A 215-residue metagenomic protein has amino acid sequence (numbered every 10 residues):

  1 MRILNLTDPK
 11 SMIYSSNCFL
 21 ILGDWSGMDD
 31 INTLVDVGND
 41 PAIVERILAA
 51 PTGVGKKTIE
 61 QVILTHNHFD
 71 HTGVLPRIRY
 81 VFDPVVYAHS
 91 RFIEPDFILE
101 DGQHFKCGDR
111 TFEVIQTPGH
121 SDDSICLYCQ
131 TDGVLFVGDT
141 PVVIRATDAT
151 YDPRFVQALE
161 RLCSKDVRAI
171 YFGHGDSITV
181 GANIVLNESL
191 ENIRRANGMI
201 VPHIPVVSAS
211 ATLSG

Functional and structural regions predicted by a protein language model:
M1, R91, Q103, R110 (+1 more regions): Well-ordered beta-strand scaffold positions
M1-A49, I125-T140: Conserved beta-strand hairpin/beta-sheet module of binuclear metal-dependent hydrolase folds, prominently
P9, S90-E94, T140-V142: Short, acidic/turn-prone active-site loops that include or flank metal/cofactor- and phosphate-binding residues
S15, E94-E100, R145-A149: Short, charged, surface-exposed secondary-structure boundary motifs
I31-N32, G38-G108: Active-site HxH/HxHxD metal-binding segment of metal-dependent hydrolases
N39-D40, T111-P118, D122-S208: Metallo-beta-lactamase
V207-G215: Short, intrinsically disordered terminal segments enriched in charged and Pro/Gly residues
